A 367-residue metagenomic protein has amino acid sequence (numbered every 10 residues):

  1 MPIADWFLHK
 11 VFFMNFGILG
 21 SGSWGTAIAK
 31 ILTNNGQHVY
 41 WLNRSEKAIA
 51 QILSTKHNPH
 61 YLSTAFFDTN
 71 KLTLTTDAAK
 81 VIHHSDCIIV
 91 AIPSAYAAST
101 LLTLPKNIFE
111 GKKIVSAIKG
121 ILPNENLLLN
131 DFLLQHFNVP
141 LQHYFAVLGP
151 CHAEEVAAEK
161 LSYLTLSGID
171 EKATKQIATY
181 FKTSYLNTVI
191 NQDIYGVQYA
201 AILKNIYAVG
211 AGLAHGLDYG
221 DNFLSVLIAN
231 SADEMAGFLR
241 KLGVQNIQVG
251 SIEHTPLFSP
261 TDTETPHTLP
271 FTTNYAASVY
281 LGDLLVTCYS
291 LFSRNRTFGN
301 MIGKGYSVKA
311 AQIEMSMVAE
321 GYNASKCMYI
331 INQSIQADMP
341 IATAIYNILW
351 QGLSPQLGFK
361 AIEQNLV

Functional and structural regions predicted by a protein language model:
F12-A65, K71-T76: NAD(P)+-binding Rossmann beta1-loop-alpha1 motif at the extreme N-terminus of oxidoreductases
D68, T75-H83, C87-L161, I177-T179: Rossmann-like NAD(P)(H) cofactor-binding subdomain of soluble oxidoreductases
Y96, N107, H136-H143, L161-T273: Internal alpha-helical scaffold of NAD(P)-dependent oxidoreductase catalytic cores
K204, A211-H215, A229, R240-V367: NAD(P)-dependent Rossmann-like dehydrogenase/reductase catalytic/cofactor-binding core
